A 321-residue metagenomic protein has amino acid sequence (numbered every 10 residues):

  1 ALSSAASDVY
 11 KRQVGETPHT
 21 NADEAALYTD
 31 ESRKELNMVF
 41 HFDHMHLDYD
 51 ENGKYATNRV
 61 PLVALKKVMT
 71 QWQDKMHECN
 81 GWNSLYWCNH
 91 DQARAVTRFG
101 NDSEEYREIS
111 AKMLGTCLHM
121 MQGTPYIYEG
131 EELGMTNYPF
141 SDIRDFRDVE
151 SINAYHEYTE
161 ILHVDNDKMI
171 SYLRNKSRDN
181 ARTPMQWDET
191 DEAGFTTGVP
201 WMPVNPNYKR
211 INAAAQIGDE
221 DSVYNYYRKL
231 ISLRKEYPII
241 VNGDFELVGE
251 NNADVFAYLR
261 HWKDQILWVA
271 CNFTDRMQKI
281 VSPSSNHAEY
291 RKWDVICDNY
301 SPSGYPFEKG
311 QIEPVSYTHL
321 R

Functional and structural regions predicted by a protein language model:
A1-R321: Active-site and adjacent substrate-binding regions of carbohydrate-active enzymes
